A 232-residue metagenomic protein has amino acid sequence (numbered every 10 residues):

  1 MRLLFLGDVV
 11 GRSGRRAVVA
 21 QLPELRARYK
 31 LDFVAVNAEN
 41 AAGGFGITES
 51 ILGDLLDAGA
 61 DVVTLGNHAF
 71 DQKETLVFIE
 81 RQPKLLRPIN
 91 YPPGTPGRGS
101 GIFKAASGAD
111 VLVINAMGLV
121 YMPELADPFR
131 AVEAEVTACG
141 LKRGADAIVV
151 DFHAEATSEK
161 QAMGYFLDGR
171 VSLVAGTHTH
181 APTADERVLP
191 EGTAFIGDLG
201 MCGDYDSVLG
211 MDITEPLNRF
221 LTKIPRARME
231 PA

Functional and structural regions predicted by a protein language model:
M1-A232: Acidic, metal/ion-coordinating pockets
